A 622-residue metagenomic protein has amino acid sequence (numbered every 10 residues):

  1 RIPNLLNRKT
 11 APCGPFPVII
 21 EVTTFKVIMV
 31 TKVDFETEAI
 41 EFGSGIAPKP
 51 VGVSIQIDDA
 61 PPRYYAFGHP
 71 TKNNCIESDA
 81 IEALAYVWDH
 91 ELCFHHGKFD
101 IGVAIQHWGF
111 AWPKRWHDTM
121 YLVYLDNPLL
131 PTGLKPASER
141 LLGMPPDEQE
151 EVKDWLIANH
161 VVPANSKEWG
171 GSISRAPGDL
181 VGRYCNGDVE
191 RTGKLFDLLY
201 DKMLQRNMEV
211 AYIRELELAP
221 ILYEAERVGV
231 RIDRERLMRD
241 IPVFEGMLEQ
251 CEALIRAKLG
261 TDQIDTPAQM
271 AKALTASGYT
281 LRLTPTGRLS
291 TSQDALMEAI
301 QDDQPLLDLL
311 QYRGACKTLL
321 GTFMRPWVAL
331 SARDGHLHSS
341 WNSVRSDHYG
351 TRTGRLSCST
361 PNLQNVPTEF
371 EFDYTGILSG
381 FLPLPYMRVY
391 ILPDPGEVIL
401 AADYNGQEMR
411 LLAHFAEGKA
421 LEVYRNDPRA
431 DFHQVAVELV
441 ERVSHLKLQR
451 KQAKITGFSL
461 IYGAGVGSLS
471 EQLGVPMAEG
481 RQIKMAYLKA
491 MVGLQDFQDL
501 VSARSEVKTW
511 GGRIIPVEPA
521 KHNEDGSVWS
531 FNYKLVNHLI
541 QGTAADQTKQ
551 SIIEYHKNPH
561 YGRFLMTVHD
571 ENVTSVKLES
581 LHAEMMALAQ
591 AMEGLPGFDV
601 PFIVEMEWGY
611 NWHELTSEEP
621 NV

Functional and structural regions predicted by a protein language model:
L5-R8: Short hydrophobic targeting helices and cationic amphipathic motifs that mediate membrane/organellar targeting
E21-E36, S44-A47, S54, A60-R63 (+11 more regions): Conserved "right-hand" nucleotidyltransferase catalytic core of DNA-directed polymerases
K32-D34, F94, W116-H117, I399-D403: Short hydrophobic beta-strand that contains or immediately precedes a catalytic carboxylate
P48-V51, I55-L204, S292, Q434-V440: Active-site-proximal helix-loop-helix substrate-binding element of RNase H-like nuclease domains
V53, K98-G109, Y124-D126, A271-G278 (+2 more regions): Short active-site loop/helix that positions an aromatic residue
R227, Y279-L281, P285, E438-T567 (+1 more regions): Conserved catalytic core of nucleic-acid polymerases
I241-A268, Y487-V501, E579-V622: Polymerase palm active-site segment centered on the conserved acidic dipeptide of motif C
Q472, V573-K577: Short hydrophobic/aromatic beta-strand micro-patches that form the beta-sheet surface supporting nucleotide- or nucleic
